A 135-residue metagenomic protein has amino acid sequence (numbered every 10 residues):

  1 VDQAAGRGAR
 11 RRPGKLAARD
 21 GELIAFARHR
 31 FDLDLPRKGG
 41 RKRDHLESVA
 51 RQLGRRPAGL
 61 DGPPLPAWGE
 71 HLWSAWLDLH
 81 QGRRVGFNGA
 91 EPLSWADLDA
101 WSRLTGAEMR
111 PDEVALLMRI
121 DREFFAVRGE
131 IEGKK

Functional and structural regions predicted by a protein language model:
V1-K135: An amphipathic, hydrophobic-aromatic interaction surface with interspersed Lys/Arg that forms lipid/phosphate-bearing
